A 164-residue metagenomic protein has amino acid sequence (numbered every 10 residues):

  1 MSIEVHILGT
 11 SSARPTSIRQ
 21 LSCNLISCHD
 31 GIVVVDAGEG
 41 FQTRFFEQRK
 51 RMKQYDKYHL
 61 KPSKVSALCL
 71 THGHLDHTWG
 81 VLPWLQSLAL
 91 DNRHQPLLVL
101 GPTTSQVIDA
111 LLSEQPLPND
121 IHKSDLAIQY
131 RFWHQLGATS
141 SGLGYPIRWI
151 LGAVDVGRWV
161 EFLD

Functional and structural regions predicted by a protein language model:
M1-D164: Binuclear metal-dependent hydrolase catalytic cores
